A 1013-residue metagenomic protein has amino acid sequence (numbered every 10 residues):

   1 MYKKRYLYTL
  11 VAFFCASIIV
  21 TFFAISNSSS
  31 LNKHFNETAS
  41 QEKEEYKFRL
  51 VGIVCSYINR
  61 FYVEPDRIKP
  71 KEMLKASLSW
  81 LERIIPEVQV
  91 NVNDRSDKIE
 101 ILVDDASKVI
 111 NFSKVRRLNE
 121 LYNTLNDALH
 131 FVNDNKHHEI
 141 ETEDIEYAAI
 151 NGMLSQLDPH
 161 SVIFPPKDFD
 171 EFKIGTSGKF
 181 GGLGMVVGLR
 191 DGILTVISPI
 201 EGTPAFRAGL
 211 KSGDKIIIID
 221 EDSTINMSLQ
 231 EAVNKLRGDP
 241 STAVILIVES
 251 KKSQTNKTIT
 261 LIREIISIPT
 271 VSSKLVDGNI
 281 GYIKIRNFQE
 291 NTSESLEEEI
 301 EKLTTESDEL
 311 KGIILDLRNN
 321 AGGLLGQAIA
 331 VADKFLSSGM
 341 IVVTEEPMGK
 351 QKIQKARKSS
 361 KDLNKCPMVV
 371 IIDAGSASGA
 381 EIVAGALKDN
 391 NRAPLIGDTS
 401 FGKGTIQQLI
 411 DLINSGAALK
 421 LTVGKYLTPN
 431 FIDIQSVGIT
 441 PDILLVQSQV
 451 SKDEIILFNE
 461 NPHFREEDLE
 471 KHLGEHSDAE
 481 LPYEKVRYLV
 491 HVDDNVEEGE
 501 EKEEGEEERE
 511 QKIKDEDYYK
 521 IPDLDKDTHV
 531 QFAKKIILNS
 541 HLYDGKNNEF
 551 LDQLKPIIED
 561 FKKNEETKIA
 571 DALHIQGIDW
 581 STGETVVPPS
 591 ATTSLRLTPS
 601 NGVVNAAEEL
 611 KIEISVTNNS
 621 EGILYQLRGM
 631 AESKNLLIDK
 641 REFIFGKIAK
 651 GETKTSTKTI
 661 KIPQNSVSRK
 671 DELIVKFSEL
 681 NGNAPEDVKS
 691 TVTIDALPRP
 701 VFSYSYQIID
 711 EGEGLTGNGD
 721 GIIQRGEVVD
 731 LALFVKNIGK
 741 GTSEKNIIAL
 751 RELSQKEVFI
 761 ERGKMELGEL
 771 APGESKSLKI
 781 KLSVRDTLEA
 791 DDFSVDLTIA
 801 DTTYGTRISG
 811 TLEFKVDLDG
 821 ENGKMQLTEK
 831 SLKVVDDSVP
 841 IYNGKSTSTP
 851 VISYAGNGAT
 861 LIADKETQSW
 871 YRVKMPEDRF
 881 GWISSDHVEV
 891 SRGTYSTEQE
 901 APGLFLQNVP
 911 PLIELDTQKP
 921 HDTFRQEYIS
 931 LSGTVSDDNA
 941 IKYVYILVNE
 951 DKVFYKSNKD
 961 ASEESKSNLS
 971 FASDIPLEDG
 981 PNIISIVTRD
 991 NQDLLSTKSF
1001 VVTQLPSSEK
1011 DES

Functional and structural regions predicted by a protein language model:
R5-Y8, S17, T21-F35, Q41-C55 (+1 more regions): C-terminal "post-core" interaction segments
S40, E44, K108-L121, N135-H138 (+2 more regions): PDZ/PDZ-like domain segments forming the peptide/carboxylate-binding groove, activating on the N-terminal beta-strands
A148, P159-S198, A570-S594, M825-T828: PDZ/PDZ-like peptide-tail recognition elements
P159, F206, K211, I217-K311 (+4 more regions): C-terminal, low-ordered peptide segments at domain boundaries
G646-K661, G768, I913-I929, T934-K1010: Long, low-complexity serine/threonine/glycine- and acidic-rich segments characteristic of extracellular
I662-Y704, S783-G823: Terminal connector regions
V816-Q826, K874-L906: Boundary regions of SH3-family modules and the immediately adjacent low-complexity/disordered segments in eukaryotic
S853-S885: SH3/SH3-like beta-barrel superfamily modules
